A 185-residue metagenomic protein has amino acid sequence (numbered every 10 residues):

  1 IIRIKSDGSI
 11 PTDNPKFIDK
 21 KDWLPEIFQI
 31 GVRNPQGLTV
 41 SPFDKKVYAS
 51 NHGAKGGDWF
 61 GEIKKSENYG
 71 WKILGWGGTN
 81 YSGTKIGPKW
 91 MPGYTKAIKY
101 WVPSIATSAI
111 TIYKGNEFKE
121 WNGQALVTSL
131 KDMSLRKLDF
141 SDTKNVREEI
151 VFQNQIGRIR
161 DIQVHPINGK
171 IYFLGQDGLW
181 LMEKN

Functional and structural regions predicted by a protein language model:
I2-V146: Beta-propeller domain segments
V32, K144-P166: Conserved blade-ending motifs and adjacent loop-strand segments that build the rim/top face of beta-propeller domains
K65, I156, Q176: ATP/adenylate-binding site constellation spanning eukaryotic-like Ser/Thr protein kinases, ABC-transporter
Y113, L138-S141, R158, H165 (+1 more regions): Hydrophobic alpha-helical segments
D161-N185: Blade-level signature of beta-propeller repeat domains, shared across WD40, Kelch, NHL, RCC1 and BNR/Asp-box propellers
